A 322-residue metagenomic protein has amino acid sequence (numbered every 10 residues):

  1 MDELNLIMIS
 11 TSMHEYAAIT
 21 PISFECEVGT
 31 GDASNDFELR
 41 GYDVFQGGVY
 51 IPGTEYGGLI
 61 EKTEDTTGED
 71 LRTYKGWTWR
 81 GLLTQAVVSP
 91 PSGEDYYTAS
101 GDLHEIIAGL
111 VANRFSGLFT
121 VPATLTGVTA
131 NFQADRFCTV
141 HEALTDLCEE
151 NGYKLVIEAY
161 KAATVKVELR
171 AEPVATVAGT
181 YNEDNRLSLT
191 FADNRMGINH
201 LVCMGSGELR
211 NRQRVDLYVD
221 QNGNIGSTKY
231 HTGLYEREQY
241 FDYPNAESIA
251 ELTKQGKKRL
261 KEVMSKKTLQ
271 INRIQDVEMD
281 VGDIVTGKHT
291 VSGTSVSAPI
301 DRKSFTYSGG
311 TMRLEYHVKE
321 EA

Functional and structural regions predicted by a protein language model:
M1-E27, D184-F191: Solvent-exposed edge beta-strands and adjacent loop segments that serve as assembly or binding interfaces
T20-L39, D70-L82, C203, S265-R273 (+2 more regions): Oligomerization/assembly interface segments of phage tail-like spikes and tubes
L39-L118: Surface-exposed cap/loop segments at beta↔alpha junctions
V49-K75, E158, V285-H317: Short beta-strand and beta-hairpin "edge-sheet" elements
T63-D65, W77-G81, R170-E172, S206-E208 (+3 more regions): Solvent-exposed coil/turn segments that connect beta secondary-structure elements in extracytoplasmic/periplasmic
E64-Y74, T78-L83, A123-I198, V202: Short beta-strand-centered interaction patches in the first periplasmic/extracellular domains of large envelope
G76, P91-T120, D135-A159, C203 (+2 more regions): Amphipathic, non-transmembrane alpha-helical segments in extracytoplasmic/periplasmic proteins
V174-G310: Acidic, small/polar-enriched beta strand-loop surface segments
